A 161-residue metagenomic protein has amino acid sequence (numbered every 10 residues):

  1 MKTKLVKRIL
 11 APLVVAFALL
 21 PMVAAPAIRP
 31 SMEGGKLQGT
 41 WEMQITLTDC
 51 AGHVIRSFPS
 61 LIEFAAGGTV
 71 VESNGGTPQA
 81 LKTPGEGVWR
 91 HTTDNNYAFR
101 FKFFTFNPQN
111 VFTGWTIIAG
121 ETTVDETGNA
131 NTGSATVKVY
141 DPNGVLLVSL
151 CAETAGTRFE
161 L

Functional and structural regions predicted by a protein language model:
K2-L13: Bacterial N-terminal signal peptides that target proteins for export
P12-P21: Bacterial N-terminal signal peptides
E33-G52, G85-G87: Tryptophan-anchored aromatic micro-motifs
E33-Q38, E63-G67, R90-Y97, E121-N131 (+1 more regions): A short, structured loop/turn motif at beta-sheet edges
H53-N96, F104, A130: N-terminal glycine/threonine-rich, aromatic-flanked beta-hairpin/loop signature
I55-P59, K82-E86, G114-A119, T132-S134 (+1 more regions): Short, surface-exposed coil-to-beta transition loops
A98-G128, T132: Acidic, glycine-rich flexible loop segments
T136-L161: Edge beta-strand at a domain terminus
